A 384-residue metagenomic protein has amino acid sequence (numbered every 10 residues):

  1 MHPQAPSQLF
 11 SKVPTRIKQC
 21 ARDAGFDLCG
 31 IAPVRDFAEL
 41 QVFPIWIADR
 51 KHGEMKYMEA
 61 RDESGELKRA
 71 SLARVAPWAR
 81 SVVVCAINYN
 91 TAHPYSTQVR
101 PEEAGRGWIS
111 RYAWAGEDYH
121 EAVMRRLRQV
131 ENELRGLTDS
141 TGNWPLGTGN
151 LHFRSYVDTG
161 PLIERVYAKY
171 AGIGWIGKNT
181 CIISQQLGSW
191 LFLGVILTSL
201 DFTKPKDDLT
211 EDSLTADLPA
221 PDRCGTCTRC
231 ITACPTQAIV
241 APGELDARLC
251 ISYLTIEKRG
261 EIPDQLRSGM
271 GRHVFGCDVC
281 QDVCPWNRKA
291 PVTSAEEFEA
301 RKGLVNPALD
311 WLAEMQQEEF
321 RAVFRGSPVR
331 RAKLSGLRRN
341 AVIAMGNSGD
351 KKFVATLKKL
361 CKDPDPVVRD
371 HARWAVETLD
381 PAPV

Functional and structural regions predicted by a protein language model:
M1-P221: Auxiliary alpha/beta "docking" domains used to position bulky ligands
F26, R229-S252, H273-E297, T356: Iron-sulfur cluster-binding cysteine motifs and their immediate structural context in ferredoxin-like electron-transfer
I45, V83, L191-L197, I239-R267 (+1 more regions): Non-heme iron-sulfur electron-transfer modules
R301-S335, V342: Alpha-helical adaptor scaffolds
E319-V323, D350-C361, P381-V384: Amphipathic alpha-helical scaffolding segments comprising HEAT/armadillo-like alpha-solenoid repeats
L334, P364-D365: Short inter-helical turns and helix N-cap capping residues of alpha-solenoid HEAT/ARM repeat scaffolds
R338-S348, D370-P381: Structural detector for internal amphipathic alpha-helices that build alpha-solenoid repeat scaffolds
